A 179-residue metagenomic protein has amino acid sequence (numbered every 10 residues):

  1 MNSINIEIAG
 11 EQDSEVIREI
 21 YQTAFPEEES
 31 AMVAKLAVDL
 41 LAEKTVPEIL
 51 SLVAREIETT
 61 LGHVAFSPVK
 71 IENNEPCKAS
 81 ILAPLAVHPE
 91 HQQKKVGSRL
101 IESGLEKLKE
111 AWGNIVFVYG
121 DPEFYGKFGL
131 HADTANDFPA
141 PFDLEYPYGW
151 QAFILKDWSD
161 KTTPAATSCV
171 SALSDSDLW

Functional and structural regions predicted by a protein language model:
I4-I17: A short beta-loop-alpha structural element at the N-terminal edge of CoA-dependent acyl/N-acetyltransferase catalytic
S14, A24-I57, L61-A65, V69-K70: Active-site rim helix/loop that mediates acceptor-substrate recognition in acyltransferases
T59, H88-R99, A111, K127-F128: Conserved glycine-rich acetyl-CoA-binding loop
S67, L100-G104, A132-D137: Short acidic (Asp/Glu) patches
V69-L82, Q92: A conserved beta-turn-beta hairpin within the catalytic core of GNAT-like acetyltransferases that forms part
L82, V87, Q93-E106, V118: Conserved acetyl-CoA-binding loop-helix of GNAT-fold acetyltransferases
E110-N114, Y119-E145: Conserved active-site alpha-helix within GNAT-family acetyltransferase domains
A140-W179: C-terminal "cap" of GNAT-fold acetyltransferases
